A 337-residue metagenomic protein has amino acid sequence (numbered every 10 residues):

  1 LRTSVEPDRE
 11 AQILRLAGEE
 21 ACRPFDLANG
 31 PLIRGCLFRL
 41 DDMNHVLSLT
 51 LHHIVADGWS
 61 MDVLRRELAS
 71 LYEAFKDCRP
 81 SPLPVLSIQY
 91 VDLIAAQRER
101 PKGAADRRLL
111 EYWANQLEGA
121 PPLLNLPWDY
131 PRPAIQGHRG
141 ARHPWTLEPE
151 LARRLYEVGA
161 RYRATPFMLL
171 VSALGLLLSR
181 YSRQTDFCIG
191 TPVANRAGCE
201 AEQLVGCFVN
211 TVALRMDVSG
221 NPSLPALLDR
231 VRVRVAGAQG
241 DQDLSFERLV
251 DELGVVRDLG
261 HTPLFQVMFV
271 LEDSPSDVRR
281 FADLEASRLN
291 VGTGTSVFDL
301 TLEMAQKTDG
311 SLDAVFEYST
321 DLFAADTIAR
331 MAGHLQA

Functional and structural regions predicted by a protein language model:
L1-S4, G18-D26, P31-L40, T50-I54 (+5 more regions): Adenylate-forming
S60: Receiver (REC) domain switch/active-site region of two-component response regulators
L64: Glycine-rich loop/hinge motif
C78-S87, F187-C188: Short, glycine/acidic-rich hinge or "gate" loops at secondary-structure transitions that mediate conformational
A329-A337: Flexible catalytic loop/linker elements that gate and position reactive groups at enzyme active sites
